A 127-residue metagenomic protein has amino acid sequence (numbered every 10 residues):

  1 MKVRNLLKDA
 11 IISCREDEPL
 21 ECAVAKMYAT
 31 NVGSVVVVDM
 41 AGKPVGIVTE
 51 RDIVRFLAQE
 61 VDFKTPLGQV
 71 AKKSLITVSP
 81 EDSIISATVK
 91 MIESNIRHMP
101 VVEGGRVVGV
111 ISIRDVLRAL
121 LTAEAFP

Functional and structural regions predicted by a protein language model:
M1-I11, T65-L75: Bateman (tandem CBS) regulatory domains
R4, I12, E21, V54-R55 (+2 more regions): Nucleotide phosphate-binding site architecture
S13-N31, V38, V78-N95, V102 (+2 more regions): The conserved cystathionine-beta-synthase
M27-T30, V35-R51, M91, M99-R114: A glycine-centered beta-loop-beta connector
V54-L67, L117-P127: A short, polar/charged loop-to-alpha-helix boundary motif
